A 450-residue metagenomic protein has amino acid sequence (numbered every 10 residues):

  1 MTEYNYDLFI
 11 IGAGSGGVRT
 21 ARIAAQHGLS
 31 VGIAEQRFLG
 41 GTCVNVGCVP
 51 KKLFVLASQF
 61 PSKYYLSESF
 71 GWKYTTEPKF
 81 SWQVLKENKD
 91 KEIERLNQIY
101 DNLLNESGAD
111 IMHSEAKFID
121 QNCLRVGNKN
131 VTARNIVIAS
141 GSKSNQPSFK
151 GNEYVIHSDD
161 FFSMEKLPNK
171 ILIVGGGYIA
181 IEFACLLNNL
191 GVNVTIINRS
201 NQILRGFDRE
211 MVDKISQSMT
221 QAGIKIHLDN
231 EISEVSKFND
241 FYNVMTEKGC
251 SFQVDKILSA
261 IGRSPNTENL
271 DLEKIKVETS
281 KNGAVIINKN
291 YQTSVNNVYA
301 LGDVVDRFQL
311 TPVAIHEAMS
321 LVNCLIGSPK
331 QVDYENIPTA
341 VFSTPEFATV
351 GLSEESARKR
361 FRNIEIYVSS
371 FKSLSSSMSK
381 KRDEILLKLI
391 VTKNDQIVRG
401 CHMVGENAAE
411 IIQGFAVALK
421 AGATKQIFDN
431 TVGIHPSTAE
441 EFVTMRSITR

Functional and structural regions predicted by a protein language model:
T2-G14, L167-G177: Beta1/beta-strand and adjacent pyrophosphate-binding region of the FAD-binding site in flavoprotein oxidoreductases
T2-Y6, R22-L29, A34-L167, T195 (+8 more regions): Glycine-rich flavin
F9-G16, T20-R37, V49, L53-F60 (+3 more regions): Flexible, glycine-rich terminal cap/loop adjacent to redox cofactors in electron-transfer oxidoreductases
G12-S15, Q36-R37, V174-G177, F207 (+1 more regions): Glycine-rich Rossmann-fold phosphate-binding loop(s) that bind the pyrophosphate of adenine dinucleotide cofactors
C48, I138-I197, K225, E273-I275 (+1 more regions): Glycine-rich dinucleotide-binding loop and its adjacent helix/turn
H113, K117-R125, V131, L190-K289 (+1 more regions): A Rossmann-like FAD-binding core segment of flavoenzymes
E153-P168, S251-I326: FAD-site-proximal beta/loop scaffold in flavoenzymes
